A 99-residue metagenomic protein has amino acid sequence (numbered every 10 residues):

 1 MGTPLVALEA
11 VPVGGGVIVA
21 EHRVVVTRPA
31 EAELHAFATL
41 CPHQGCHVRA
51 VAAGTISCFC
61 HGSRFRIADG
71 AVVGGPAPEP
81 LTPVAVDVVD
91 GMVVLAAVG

Functional and structural regions predicted by a protein language model:
M1-A53, R66-I67, A71, E79-G99: N-terminal pre-ligand scaffold of iron-sulfur
C60-H61: The conserved beta1-alpha1 loop
